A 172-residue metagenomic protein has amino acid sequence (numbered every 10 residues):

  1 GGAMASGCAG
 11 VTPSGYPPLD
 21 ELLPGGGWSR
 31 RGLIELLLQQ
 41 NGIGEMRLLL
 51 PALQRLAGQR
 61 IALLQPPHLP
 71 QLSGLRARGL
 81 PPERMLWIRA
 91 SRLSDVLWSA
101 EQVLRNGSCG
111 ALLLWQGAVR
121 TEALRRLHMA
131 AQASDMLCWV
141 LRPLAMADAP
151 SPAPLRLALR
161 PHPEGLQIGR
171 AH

Functional and structural regions predicted by a protein language model:
G1-L63, A77, P82: Detector for small/aliphatic-rich hydrophobic stretches
R55, V103, A130: Hydrophobic/aromatic ligand-binding patch that stacks against planar heteroaromatic rings of cofactors or nucleotides
A62-V119, L124-L127: Long, charge-dense
Q71-L75, A145-R160: Glycine-rich, charge-decorated loop segments at or immediately adjacent to ligand/cofactor-binding or catalytic sites
P81-E83, G107-C109, S134-L137, P152-L155 (+1 more regions): Short glycine-/polar-rich loops that comprise or flank the Walker A/P-loop and associated switch/sensor motifs
W115-G117, V140-P143, P161: Short, structured patches in soluble enzyme cores that scaffold and shape functional sites
T121-A145: Conserved P-loop NTPase nucleotide-binding/switch module
A171-H172: Conserved small/polar residues in nucleotide/adenosyl-binding loops
